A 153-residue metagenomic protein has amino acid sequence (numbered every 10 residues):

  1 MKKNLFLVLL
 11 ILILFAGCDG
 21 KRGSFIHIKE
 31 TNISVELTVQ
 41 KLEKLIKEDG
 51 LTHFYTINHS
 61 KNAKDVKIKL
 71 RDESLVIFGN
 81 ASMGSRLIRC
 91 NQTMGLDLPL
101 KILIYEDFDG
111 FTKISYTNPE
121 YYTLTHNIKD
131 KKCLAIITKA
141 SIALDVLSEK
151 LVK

Functional and structural regions predicted by a protein language model:
K2-L9: Sec-dependent signal peptide recognition, specifically the positively charged N-region followed immediately by
L14-G17: C-terminal motif of bacterial Sec signal peptides marking the signal peptidase cleavage site
D19-K21: Bacterial signal peptide processing site
G23-D65: N-terminal secretory signal peptides
D49-G50, K67, S148-V152: Sec/Tat-exported extracytoplasmic proteins
L51-F54, N58-L100: Compact, glycine-rich, soluble single-domain proteins
I102-D130: Beta-strand/loop substructures that line and gate deep hydrophobic ligand-binding cavities in soluble
E120-K153: C-terminal partner/receptor-binding element of secreted or periplasmic proteins
